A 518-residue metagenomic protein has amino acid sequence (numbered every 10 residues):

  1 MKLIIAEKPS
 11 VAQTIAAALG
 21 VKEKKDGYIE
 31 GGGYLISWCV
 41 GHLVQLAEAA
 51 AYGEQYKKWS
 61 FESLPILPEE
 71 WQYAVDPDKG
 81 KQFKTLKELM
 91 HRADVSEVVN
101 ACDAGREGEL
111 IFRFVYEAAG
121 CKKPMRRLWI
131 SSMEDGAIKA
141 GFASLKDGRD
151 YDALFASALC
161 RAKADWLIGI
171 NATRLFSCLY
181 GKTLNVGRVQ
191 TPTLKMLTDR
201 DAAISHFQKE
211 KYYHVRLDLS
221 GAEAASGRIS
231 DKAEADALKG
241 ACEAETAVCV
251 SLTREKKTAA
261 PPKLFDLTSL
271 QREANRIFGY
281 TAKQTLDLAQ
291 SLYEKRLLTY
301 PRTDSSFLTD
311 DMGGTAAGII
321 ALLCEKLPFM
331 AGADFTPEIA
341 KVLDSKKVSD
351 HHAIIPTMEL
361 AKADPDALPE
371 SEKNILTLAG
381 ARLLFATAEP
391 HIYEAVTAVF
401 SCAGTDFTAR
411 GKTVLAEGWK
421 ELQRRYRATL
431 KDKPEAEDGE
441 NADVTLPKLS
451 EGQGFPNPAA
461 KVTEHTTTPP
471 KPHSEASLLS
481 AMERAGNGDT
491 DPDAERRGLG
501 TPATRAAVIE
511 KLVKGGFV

Functional and structural regions predicted by a protein language model:
M1-A162, W166, P469: Intrinsically disordered, low-complexity regulatory segments
V11, E107-I111, A156, C160 (+9 more regions): Hydrophobic (often cysteine-bearing) scaffold residues that line and stabilize catalytic clefts of nucleotide/cofactor
E23-G27, K123-M125, G148-A153, R174-S177 (+4 more regions): Active-site phosphate-binding and catalytic loops of NTP-dependent enzymes
L35, L43-D76, E88, G181-Q290 (+5 more regions): Long, highly charged, low-complexity internal segments
I66, S132, R505-V518: Internal insertion modules embedded within essential enzymes
S157-G187: Amphipathic alpha-helical segments of the small helical/lid subdomains adjacent to P-loop NTPase cores
Y280-V348, V518: Extended, well-ordered alpha-helical scaffold/bundle regions in very large, multi-domain proteins
P337-A367: Acidic, turn-prone loop/beta-hairpin segments
